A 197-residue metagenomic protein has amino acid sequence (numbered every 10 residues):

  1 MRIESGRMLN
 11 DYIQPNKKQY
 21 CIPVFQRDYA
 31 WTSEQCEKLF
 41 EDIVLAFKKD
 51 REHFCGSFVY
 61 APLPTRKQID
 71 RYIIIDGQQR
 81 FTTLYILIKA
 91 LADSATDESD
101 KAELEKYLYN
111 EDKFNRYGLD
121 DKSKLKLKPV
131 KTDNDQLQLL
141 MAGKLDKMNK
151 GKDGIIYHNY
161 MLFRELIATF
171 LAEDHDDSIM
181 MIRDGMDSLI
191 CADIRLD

Functional and structural regions predicted by a protein language model:
M1-D197: Glycine- and hydrophobic-rich flexible loops that cap the catalytic core of alpha/beta enzyme folds
